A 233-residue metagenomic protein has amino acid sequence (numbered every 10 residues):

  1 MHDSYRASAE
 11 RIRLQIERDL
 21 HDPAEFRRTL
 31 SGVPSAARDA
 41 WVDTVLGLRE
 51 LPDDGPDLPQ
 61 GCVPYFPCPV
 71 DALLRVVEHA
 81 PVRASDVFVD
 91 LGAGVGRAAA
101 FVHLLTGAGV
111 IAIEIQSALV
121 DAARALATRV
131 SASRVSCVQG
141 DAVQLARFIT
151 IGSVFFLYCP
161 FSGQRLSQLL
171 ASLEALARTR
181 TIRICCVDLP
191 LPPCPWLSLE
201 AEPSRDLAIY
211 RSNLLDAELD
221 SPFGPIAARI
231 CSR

Functional and structural regions predicted by a protein language model:
M1-R83: S-adenosyl-L-methionine
S85-G92: Conserved class I S-adenosyl-L-methionine
G96-A100: Glycine-rich SAM-binding Motif I of class I
G109-E114: Conserved SAM-binding motif I beta-strand of class I
A123-R124: Conserved SAM-binding loop
A132-D141: Conserved SAM-binding strand-loop segment of SAM-dependent methyltransferases
S153-R165: A short SAM/SAH-binding and catalytic strip from SAM-dependent methyltransferases
G163-P222: C-terminal substrate-binding/active-site "lid" region of AdoMet-derived donor-dependent transferases
